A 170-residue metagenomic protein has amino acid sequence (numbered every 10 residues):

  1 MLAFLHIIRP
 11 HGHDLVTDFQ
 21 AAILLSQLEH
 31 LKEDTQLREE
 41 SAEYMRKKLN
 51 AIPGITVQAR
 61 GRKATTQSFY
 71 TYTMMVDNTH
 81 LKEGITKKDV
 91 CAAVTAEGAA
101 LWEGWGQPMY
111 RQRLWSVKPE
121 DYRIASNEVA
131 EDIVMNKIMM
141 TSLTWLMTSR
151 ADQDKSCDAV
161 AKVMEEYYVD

Functional and structural regions predicted by a protein language model:
M1-D170: PLP-dependent aminotransferase class I/II
